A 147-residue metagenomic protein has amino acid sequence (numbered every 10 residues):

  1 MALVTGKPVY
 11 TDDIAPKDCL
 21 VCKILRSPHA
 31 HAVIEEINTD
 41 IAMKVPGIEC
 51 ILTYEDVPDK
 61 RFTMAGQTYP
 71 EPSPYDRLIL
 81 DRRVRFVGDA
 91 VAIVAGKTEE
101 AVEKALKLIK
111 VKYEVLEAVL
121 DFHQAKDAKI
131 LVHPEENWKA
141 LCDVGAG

Functional and structural regions predicted by a protein language model:
M1-G145: Flexible, low-hydrophobicity surface segments
